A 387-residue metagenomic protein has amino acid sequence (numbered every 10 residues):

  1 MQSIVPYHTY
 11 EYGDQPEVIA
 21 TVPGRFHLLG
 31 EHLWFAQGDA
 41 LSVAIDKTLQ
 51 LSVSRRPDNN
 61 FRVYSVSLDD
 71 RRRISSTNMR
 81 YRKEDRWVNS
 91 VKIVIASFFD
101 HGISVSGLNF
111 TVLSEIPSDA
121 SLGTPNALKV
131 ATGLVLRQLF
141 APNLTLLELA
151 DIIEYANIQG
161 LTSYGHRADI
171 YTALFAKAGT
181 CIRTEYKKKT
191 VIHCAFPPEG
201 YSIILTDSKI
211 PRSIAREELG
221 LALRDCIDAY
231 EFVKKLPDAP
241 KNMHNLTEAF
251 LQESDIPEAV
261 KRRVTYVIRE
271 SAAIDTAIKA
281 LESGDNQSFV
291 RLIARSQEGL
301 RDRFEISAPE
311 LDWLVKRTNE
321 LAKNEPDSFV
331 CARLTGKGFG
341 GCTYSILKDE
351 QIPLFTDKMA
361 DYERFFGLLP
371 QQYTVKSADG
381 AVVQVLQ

Functional and structural regions predicted by a protein language model:
M1-A20, H32-D39, E84-P197, K358 (+1 more regions): Gly/Ser-rich oxyanion-binding loop with an adjacent helix/lid that shapes the negatively charged ligand pocket
M1-L29, Q50-N89, T180-R333, I346-Q387: C-terminal nucleotide
Q37-A44, A222-L223: Short Gly/aromatic-enriched secondary-structure transition segments
A44-Q50: Short catalytic helix/loop segments, enriched in acidic residues and glycine and frequently bearing histidine
F110-V112, T206-S208, T343: A structural signal for short, well-ordered beta-strand segments
P117-S121, I153-S163, D228-K235, R301-D302 (+2 more regions): Short, mixed-charge aromatic SLiMs
G340-I346: Short beta-strand->loop micro-motif that forms the acidic, two-metal-ion catalytic signature in nucleotide-processing
